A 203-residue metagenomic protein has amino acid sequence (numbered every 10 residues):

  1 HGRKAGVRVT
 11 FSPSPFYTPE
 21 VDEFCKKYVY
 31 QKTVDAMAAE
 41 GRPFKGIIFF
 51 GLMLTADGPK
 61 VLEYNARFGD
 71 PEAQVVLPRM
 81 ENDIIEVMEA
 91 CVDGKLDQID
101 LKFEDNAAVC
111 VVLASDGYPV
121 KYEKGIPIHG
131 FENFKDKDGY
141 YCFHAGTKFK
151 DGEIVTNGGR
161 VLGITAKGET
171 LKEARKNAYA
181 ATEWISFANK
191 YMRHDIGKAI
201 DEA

Functional and structural regions predicted by a protein language model:
H1-R3, F50-L54, P59-F68, G146-T147: Short beta-strand elements
H1-V21, P71-V76: Glycine-rich phosphate-binding loop of ATP-grasp-fold ATP-dependent ligases
F16-T18, F68, E72, T165-L171: A generic structural motif
F24-K32, E173-A180: A non-catalytic, amphipathic alpha-helix used as a structural packing/dimerization or gating element in enzyme scaffolds
K26-I48, N65-K137, K150: Active-site "cap" helix and flanking loop/linker of ATP-utilizing ligase/carboxylase catalytic domains
P59-K60, A108-V111, G139-Y141, E153 (+1 more regions): Structural motif
T147-D151, V155-A203: Generic C-terminus detector
